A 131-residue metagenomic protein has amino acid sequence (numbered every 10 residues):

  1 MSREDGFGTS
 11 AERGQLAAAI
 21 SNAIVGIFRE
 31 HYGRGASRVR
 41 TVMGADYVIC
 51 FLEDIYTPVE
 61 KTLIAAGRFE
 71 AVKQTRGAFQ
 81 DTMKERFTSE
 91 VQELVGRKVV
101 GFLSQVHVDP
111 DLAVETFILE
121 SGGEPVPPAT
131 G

Functional and structural regions predicted by a protein language model:
M1-G131: Interaction-mediating elements
